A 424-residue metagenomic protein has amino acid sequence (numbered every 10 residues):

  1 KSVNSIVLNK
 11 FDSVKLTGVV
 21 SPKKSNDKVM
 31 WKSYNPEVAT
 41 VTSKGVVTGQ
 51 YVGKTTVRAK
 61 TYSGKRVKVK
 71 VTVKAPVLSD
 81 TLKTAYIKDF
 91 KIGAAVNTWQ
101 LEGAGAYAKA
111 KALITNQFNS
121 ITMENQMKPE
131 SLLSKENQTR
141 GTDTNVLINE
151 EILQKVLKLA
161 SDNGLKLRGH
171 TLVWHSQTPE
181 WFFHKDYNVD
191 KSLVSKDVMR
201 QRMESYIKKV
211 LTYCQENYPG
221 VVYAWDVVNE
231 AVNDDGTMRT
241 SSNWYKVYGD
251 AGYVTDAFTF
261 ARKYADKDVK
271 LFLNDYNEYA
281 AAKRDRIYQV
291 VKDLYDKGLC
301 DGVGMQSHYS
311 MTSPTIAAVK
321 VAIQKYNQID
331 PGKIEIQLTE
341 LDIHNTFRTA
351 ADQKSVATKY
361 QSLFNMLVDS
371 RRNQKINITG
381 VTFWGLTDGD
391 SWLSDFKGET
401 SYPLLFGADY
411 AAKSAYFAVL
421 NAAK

Functional and structural regions predicted by a protein language model:
K1-S79: Extracytoplasmic soluble-region selector
S79-F90, N97-K111, S241-Q353: Noncatalytic carbohydrate-binding groove/subsite architecture in carbohydrate-active enzymes
W99-A108, K128-L133, G389-W392: Short, solvent-exposed loop/turn elements at domain surfaces
K109-A110, Q117, N149-L159, Y206 (+8 more regions): A general structural detector for well-ordered alpha-helical segments in enzyme core domains, enriched
N116-N137, D143-F272, Y276-Y279, I329-I334 (+1 more regions): Substrate-binding cleft and catalytic face of glycoside hydrolase catalytic domains, especially the flexible beta-alpha
L133-S134, Y213-E216, G220, D226-A251 (+3 more regions): Aromatic-rich peripheral "rim/lid" segments of glycoside hydrolase catalytic domains that contact and position glycan
E180-R200, E204, A280-Y295, F364-N365 (+1 more regions): Short, electropositive alpha-helical surface patch
